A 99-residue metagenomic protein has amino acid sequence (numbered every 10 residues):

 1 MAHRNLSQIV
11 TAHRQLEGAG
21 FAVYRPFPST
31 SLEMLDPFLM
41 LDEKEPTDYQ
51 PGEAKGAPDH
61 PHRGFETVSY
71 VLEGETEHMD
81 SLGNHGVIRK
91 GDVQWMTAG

Functional and structural regions predicted by a protein language model:
M1-H13: Short, Gly/Pro- and small/polar-rich lid/capping loops
M1-R4, F27-E33, N84: A broad, low-specificity signal for short, low-complexity segments enriched in glycine/proline and polar/charged
H13-L16, T97: Secretory-pathway/luminal and periplasmic proteins that interact with or process carbohydrate-rich
Q15-L72: A short glycine-rich, His/Asp/Glu-containing loop-to-beta-strand
S69-K90, M96-G99: A short beta-strand-loop-beta hairpin characteristic of the jelly-roll/cupin
